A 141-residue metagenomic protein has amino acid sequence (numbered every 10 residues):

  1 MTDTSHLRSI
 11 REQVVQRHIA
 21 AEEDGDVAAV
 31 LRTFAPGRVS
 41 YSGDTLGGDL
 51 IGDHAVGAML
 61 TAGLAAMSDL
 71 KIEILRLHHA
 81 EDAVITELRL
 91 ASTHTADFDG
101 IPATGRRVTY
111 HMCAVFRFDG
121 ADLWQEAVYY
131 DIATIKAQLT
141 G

Functional and structural regions predicted by a protein language model:
M1-G141: C-terminal and inter-domain tail/linker signature
